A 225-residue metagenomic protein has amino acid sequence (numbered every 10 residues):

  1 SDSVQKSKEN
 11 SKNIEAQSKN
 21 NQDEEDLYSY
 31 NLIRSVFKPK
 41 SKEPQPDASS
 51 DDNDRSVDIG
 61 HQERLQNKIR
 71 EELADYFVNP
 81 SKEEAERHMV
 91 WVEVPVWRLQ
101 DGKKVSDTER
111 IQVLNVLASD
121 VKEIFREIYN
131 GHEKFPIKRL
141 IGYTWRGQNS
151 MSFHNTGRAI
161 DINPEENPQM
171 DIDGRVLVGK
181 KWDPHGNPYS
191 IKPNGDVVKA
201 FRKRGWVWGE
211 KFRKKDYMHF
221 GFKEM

Functional and structural regions predicted by a protein language model:
V4-I33: Long, low-complexity repeat tracts used as extracellular stalks/passenger repeats and O-glycosylation platforms
D23-R98: N-terminal module-boundary/linker segments of secreted carbohydrate-active enzymes
S29, L65, L117-I124, R158 (+2 more regions): Stable alpha-helical elements in mature extracytoplasmic
R70-L140: Active-site acidic/histidine clusters and adjacent loop/turn architecture that either coordinate catalytic ions
E123-D161, E165-Q169: Active-site-adjacent loop/helix surface patches within enzyme catalytic domains that shape the substrate-binding cleft
M151, T156-M225: Catalytic cores and adjacent binding grooves of peptidoglycan-active enzymes
